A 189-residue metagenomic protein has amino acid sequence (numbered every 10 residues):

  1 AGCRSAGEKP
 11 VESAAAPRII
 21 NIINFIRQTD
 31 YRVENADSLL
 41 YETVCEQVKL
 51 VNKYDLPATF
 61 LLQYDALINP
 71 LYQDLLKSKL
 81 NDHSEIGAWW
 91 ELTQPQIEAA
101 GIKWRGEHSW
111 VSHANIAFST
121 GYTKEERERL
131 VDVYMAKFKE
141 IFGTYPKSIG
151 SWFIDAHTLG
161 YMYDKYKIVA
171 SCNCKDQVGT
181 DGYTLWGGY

Functional and structural regions predicted by a protein language model:
P10-D82: Active-site beta->alpha N-cap acidic-glycine motif
I20-N24, A58-F60, I86-W89, K147-I149 (+1 more regions): Hydrophobic faces of well-ordered beta-strands that scaffold small-molecule active sites in alpha/beta enzyme cores
N35, Q73-L75, G101-I102, D164 (+1 more regions): Surface-exposed beta-strand edges and their flanking turn/coil or helix-capping segments
E46, L50, L130-I141, Y161-K165: Amphipathic alpha-helical segments that form well-ordered structural scaffolds and often line/cohere around active
Y64-W152: Metal-dependent polysaccharide deacetylase catalytic core of the NodB/CE4 family, i.e., the active-site-bearing domain
T144-Y189: Active-site-adjacent pocket scaffolds in enzyme catalytic domains
